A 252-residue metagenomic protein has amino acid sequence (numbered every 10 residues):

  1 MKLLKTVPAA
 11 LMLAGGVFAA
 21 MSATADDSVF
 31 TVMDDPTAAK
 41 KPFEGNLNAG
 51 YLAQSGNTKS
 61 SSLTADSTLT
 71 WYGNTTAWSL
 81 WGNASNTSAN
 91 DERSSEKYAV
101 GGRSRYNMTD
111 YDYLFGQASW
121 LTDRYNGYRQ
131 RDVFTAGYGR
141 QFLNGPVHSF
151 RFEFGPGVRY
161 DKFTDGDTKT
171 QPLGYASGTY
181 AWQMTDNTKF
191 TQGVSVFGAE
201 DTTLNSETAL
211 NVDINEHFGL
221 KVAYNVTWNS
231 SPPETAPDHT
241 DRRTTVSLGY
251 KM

Functional and structural regions predicted by a protein language model:
F43, T75-L80, Y111-L114, P146-F150 (+2 more regions): Repeated loop/turn-to-beta-strand initiation elements of outer-membrane beta-barrel proteins
L47-A49, L80-G82, G116, F152-F154 (+3 more regions): Membrane-embedded beta-strand positions of outer-membrane beta-barrel proteins
L47-Y51, A65-W71, G102-Y106, A136-R140 (+5 more regions): Residues on the lipid-exposed face of transmembrane beta-strands in outer-membrane beta-barrel proteins
Y51-S55, G73, A84-S88, W120-R124 (+6 more regions): Transmembrane beta-strands of outer-membrane beta-barrel pores
A53-S61, A89-S95, T122-Q130, T164-T168 (+2 more regions): Solvent-exposed loop/turn segments connecting transmembrane beta-strands in outer-membrane beta-barrel proteins
W71-T75, M108-D110, G139-N144, Y160-K162 (+3 more regions): Outer-membrane beta-barrel proteins
V147-N215, G219: Outer-membrane beta-barrel transmembrane domain signature
D201-M252: Predominantly the C-terminal beta-signal and adjacent terminal strand-loop region of outer-membrane beta-barrel
